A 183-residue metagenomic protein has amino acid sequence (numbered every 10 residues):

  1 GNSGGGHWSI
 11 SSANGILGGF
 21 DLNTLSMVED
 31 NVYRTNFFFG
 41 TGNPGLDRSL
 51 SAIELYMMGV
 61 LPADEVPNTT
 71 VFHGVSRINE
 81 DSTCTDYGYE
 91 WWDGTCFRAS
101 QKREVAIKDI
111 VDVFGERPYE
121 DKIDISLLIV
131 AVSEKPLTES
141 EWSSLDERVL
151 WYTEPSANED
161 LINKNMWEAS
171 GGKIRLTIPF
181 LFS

Functional and structural regions predicted by a protein language model:
N2-L181: Replace "(M1/M4/M9/M12/WLM)" with "(e.g., M1/M4/M8/M9/M12/M26/WLM)" and add "not limited to" to clarify scope
